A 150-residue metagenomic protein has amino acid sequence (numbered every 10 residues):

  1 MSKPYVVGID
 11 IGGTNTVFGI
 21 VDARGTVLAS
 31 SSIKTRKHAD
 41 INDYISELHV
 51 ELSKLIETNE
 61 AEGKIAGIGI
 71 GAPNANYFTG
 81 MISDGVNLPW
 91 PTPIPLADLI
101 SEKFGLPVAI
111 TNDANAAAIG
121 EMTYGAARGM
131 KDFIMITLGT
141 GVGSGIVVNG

Functional and structural regions predicted by a protein language model:
S2-S46, V50, I82-S83: Short glycine-rich, Thr/Ser-proximal phosphate-binding strand/loop in the N-terminal lobe of ATP-dependent enzymes
V6-D10, I65-G69, F133-T137, G143-G145: Short glycine-aspartate micro-motif
T14, P73-N76, G139-G141: Short glycine-rich anion-binding loops that position phosphate/pyrophosphate groups of nucleotides and phosphorylated
T16-I20, V142-V147: Short beta-strand scaffold segments in enzyme catalytic cores
I41, I45-H49, S53, E57 (+2 more regions): Glycine-rich phosphate-binding loop and adjoining helix at the ATP-binding site of ATP-dependent phosphoryl-transfer
